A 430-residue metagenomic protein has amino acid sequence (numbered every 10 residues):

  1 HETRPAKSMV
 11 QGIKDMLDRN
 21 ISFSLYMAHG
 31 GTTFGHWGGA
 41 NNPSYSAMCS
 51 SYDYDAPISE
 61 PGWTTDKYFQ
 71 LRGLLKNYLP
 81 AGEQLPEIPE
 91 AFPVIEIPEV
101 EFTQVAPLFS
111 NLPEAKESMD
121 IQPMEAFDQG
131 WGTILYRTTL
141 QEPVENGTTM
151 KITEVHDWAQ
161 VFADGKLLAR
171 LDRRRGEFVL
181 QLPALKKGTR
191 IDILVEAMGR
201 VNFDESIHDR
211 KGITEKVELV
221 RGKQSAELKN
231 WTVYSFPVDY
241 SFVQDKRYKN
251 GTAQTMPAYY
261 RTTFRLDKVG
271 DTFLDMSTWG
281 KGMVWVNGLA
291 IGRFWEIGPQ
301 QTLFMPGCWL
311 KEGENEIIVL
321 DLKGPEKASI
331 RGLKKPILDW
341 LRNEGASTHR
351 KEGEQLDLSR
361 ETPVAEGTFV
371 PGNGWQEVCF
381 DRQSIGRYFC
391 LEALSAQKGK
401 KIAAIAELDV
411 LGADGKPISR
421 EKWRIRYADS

Functional and structural regions predicted by a protein language model:
H1-I13: Extracellular glycoside hydrolase catalytic/binding regions
D15-N250, P306, L322-P325, E344-E354 (+4 more regions): Carbohydrate-binding surfaces of carbohydrate-active enzymes
N42-Y45, H156, F162-F178, V286-P299 (+1 more regions): Solvent-exposed beta-strand/loop surfaces of large extracellular or lumenal domains
Y136-T138, G176-L180, Y260-T262, P299-L303 (+1 more regions): Short strand-edge motifs at loop-to-beta-strand transitions and within beta-strands of extracellular beta-rich domains
G147-F162, F264-N287, F294-W295, I317-L320: Aromatic-lined ligand-binding clefts that engage carbohydrates, nucleic acids, or primary amines
K186-R190, V269, E312-E314, G386: Extracellular Ig-like/FN3 beta-sandwich strand-entry sites
A197-M198, G280-W285, L289-F294, E316-G353: C-terminal functional regions that serve as terminal interaction/effector modules
I291, G324, K351-R360, T368-S430: Aromatic, loop-rich ligand-recognition surfaces of beta-strand-rich domains
